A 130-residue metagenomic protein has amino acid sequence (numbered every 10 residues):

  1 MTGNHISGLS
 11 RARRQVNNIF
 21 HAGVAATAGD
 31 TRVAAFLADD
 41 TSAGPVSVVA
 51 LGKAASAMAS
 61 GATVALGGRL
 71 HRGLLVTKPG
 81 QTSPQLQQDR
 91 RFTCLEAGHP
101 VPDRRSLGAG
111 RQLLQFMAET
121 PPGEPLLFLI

Functional and structural regions predicted by a protein language model:
M1-I130: N-terminal loops that bind phosphate or other acidic moieties and the adjacent beta-alpha structural core
